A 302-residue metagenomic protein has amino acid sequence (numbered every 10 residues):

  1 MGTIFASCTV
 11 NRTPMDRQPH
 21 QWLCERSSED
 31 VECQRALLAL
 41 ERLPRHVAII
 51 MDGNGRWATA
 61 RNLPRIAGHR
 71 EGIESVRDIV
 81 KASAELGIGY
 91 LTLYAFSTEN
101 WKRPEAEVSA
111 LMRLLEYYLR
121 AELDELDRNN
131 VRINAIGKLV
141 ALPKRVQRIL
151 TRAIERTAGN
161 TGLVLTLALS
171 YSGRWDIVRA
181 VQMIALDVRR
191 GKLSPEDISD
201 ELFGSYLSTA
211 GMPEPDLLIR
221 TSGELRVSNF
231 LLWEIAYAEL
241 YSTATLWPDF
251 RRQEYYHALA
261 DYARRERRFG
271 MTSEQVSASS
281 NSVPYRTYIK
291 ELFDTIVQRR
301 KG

Functional and structural regions predicted by a protein language model:
G2-G302: Flexible, compositionally biased loop and terminal segments
